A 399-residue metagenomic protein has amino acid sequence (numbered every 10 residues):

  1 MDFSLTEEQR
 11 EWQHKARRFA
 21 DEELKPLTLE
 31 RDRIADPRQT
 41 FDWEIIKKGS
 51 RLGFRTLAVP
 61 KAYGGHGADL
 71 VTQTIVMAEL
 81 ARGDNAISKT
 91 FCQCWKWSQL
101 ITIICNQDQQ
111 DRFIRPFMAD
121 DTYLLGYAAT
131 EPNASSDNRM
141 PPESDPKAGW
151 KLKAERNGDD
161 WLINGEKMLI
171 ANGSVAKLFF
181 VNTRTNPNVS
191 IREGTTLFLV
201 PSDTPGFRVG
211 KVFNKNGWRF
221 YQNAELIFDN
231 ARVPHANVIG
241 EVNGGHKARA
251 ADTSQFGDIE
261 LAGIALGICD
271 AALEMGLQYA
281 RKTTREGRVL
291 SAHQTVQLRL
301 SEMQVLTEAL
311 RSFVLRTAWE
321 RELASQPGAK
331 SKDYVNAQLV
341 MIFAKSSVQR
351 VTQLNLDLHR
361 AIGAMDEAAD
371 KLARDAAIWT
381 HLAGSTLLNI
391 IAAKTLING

Functional and structural regions predicted by a protein language model:
M1-F91, D111-F113, L396-G399: Amphipathic, small/basic residue-rich leader segments at the start of a protein or domain
D2, V76, L356-G399: Glycine-rich phosphate/cofactor-binding loops in nucleotide/flavin-utilizing enzymes
F3-E7, E11-W12, R208-E308, W379: Glycine-rich beta->alpha junctions and the first turn(s) of the following alpha-helix
T28-P37, L277, R281-R288, T307-K345 (+1 more regions): C-terminal helix-coil-helix/basic helical segment that borders enzyme active sites and/or dimer interfaces and provides
S50-L124, N172-L178, R321-A324, G328 (+1 more regions): Internal helix-loop-helix
D120-S136: A short, Trp-centered hydrophobic/proline-enriched beta-strand micro-motif
L152-E155: A structural signal for short hydrophobic beta-strand segments in well-ordered beta-sheet cores
N164-R208: A short core secondary-structure module
